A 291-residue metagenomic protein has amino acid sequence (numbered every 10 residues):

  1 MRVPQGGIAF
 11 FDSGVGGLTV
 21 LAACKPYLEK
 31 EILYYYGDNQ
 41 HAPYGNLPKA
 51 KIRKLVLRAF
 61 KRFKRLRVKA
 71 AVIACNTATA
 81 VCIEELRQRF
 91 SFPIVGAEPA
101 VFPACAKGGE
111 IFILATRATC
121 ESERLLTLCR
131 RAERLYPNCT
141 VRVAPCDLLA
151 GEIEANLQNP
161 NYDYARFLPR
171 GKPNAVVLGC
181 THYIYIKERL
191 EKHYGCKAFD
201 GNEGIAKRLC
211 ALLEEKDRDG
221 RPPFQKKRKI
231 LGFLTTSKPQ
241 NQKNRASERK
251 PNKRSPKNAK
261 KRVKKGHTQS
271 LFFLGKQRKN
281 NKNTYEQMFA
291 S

Functional and structural regions predicted by a protein language model:
M1-S291: Non-catalytic structural scaffold of enzyme domains
